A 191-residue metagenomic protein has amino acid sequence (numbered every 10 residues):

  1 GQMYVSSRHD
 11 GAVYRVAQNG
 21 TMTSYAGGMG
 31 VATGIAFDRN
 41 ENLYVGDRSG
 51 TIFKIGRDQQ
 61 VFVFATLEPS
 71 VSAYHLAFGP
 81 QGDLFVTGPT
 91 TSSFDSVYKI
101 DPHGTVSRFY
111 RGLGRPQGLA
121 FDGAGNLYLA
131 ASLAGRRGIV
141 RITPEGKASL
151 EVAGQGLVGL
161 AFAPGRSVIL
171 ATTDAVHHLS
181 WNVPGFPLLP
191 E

Functional and structural regions predicted by a protein language model:
G1-E191: Sequence-structural signature of mature extracellular/luminal beta-sheet repeat domains, prominently beta-propellers
